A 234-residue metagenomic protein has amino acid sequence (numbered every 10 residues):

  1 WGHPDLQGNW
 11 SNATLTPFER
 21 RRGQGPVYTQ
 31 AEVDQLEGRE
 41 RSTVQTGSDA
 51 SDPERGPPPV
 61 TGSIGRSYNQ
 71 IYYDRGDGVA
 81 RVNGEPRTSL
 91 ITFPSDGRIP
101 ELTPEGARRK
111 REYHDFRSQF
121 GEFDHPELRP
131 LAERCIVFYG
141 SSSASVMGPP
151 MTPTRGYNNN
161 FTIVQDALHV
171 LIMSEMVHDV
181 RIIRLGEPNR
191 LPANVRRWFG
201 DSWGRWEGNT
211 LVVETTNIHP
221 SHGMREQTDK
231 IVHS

Functional and structural regions predicted by a protein language model:
W1-S234: PEST-like low-complexity, intrinsically disordered acidic/proline/serine-rich tracts that flank trafficking/processing
